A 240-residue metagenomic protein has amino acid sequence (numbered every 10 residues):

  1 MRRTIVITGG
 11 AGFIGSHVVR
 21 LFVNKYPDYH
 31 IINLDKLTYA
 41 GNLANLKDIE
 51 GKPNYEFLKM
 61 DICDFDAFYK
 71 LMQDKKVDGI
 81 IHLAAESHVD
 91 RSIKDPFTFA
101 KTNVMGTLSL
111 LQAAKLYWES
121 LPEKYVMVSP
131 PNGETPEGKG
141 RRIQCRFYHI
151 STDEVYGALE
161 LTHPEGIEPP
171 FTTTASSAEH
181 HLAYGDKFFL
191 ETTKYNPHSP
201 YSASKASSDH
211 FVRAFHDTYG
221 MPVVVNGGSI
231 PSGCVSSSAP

Functional and structural regions predicted by a protein language model:
M1-S232: N-terminal Rossmann-like NAD(P)+-binding domain of SDR-like oxidoreductases, especially those catalyzing
P231-P240: Substrate-binding strand-loop-helix patch in Rossmann-like NAD(P)-dependent oxidoreductase/epimerase domains
